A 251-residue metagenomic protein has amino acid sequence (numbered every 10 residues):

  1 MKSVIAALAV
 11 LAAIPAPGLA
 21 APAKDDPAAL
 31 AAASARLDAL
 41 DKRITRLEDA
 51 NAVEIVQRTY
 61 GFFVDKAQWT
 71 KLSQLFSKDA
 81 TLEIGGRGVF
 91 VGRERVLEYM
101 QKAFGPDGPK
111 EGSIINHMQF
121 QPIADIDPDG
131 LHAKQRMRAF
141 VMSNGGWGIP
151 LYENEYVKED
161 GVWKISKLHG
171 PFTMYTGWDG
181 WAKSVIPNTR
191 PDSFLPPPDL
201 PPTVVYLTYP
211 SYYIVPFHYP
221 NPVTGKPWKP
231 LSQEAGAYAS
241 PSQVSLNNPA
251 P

Functional and structural regions predicted by a protein language model:
M1-V4: Positively charged n-region of N-terminal signal peptides that target proteins for export
A7-P15: Bacterial N-terminal signal peptides
A16-A20: Sec/Tat signal peptide C-region and signal peptidase I cleavage site
A21-F62, K66, Q74: Short, low-complexity N-terminal intrinsically disordered segments enriched in polar/charged residues
W69-R138: A solvent-exposed, acidic/Ser-Thr-rich amphipathic alpha-helical stretch
H117-Q119, W147-E153: Short, surface-exposed coil-to-beta transition loops
K134-R136, L151-S184: Short beta-strand edge/turn micro-motifs at domain boundaries
A182-P251: A hydrophobic membrane-anchoring alpha-helix module
